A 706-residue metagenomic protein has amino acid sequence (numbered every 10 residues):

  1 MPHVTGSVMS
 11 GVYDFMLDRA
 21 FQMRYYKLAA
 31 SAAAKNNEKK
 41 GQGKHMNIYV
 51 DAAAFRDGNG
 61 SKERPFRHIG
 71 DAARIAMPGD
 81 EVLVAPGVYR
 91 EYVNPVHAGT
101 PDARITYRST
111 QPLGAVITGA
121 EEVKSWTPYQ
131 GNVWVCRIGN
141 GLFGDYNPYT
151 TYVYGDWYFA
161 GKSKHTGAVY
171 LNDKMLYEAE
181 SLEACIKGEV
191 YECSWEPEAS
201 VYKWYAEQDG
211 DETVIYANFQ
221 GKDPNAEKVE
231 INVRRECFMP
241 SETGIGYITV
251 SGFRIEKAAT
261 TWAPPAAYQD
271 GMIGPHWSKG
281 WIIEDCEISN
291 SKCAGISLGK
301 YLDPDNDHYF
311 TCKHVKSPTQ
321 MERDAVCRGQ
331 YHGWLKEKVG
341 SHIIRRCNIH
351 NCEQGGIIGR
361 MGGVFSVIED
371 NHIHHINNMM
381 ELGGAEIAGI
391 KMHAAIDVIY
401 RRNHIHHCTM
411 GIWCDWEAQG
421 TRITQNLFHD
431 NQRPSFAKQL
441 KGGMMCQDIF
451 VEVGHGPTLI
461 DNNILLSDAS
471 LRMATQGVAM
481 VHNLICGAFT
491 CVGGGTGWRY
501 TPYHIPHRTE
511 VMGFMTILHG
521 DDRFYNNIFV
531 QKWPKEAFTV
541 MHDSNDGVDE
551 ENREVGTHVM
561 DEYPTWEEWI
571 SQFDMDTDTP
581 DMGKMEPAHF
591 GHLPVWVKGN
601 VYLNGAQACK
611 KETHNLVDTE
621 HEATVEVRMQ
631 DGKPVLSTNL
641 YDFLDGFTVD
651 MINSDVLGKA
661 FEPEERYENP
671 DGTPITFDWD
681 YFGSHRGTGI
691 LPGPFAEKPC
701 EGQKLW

Functional and structural regions predicted by a protein language model:
V4, V12-D14, E38: Short hydrophobic alpha-helical segments enriched in small aliphatic residues
S7-S10, S31: Serine residues within intrinsically disordered or low-complexity segments
Y25-K27, A33-Q42: Short, positively charged and aromatic/hydrophobic N-terminal segments
N47-W277, I282, E287-S289, G295-S297 (+3 more regions): Extracellular polysaccharide-degrading/modifying enzymes targeting complex plant/algal/animal polysaccharides
Y92, C237-M239, D270-M272, A294-G295 (+12 more regions): Structural detector of coil-to-beta-strand junctions
G246-A259, K279-C293, D303-G329, L335-G355 (+9 more regions): Right-handed parallel beta-helix
H504-I505: Leucine-rich repeat domain C-terminal region
